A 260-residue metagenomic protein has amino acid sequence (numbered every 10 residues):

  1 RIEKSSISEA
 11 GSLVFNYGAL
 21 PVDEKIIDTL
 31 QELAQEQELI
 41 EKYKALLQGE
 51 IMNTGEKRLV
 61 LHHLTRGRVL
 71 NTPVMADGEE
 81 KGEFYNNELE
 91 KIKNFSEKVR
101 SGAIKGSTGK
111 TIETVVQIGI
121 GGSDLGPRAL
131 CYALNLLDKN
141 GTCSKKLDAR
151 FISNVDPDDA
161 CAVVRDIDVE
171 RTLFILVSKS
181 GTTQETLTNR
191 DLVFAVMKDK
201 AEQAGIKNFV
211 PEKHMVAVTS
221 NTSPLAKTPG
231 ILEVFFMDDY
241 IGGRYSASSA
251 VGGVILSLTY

Functional and structural regions predicted by a protein language model:
I2-T108: Extended, charge-enriched "interface" segments that sit outside catalytic cores
N94-G102, T108-Y260: Glycine-rich phosphate-binding loops that contact phosphosugars or nucleotide phosphates
